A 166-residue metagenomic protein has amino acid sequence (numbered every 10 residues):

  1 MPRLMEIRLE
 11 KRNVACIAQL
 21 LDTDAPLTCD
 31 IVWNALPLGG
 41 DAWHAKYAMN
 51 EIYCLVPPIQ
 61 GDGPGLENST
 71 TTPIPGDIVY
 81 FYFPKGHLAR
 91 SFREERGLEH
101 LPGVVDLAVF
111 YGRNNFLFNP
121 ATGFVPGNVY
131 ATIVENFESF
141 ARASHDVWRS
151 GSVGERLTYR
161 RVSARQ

Functional and structural regions predicted by a protein language model:
M1, R165-Q166: Polar low-complexity intrinsically disordered regions
M1-D24: N-terminal intrinsically disordered, low-complexity, charge/repeat-rich segments that act as generic
A18-R165: Glycine-rich active-site loops that engage anionic ligands at enzyme catalytic sites
